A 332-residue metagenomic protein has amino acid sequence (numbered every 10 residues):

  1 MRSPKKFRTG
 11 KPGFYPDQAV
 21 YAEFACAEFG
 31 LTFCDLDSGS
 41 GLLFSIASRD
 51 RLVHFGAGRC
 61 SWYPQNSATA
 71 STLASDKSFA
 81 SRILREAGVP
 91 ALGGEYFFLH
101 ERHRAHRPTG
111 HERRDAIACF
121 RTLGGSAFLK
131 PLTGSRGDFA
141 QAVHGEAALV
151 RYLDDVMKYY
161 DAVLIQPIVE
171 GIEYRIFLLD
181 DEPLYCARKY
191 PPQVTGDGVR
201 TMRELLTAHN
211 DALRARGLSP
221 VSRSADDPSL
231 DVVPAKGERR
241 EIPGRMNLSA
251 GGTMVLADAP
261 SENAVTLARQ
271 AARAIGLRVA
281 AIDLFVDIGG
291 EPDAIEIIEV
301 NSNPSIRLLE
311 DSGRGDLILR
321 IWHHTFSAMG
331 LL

Functional and structural regions predicted by a protein language model:
M1-G10, C60-Y63, L99, T133-R136 (+1 more regions): A short, surface-exposed helix-loop junction/capping segment
R2-P108, R114-D115: Conserved N-proximal alpha/beta basic substrate-recognition cap immediately N-terminal to, or forming the N-lobe
D37, V163-P167, Y174, L277-G290: A short glycine-rich, hydrophobically flanked beta-strand micro-motif that places a catalytic Asp/Glu for divalent metal
L43-F55, R175-Y185, G290-L308: A short beta-strand motif that forms the metal-chelation/ATP-contact edge of phosphoryl-transfer active sites
C60-S61, A70-L218, V265: Active-site nucleotide/adenylate-binding loops and adjacent lid/helix of ATP-dependent enzymes
L205-G252: Extended, charge-rich helix/loop segments that form flexible, surface "patches" used to engage negatively charged
G244-T266, A272-V279, V286-L332: C-terminal active-site "lid" helix and adjoining low-complexity regulatory extension at the edge of ATP-using catalytic
